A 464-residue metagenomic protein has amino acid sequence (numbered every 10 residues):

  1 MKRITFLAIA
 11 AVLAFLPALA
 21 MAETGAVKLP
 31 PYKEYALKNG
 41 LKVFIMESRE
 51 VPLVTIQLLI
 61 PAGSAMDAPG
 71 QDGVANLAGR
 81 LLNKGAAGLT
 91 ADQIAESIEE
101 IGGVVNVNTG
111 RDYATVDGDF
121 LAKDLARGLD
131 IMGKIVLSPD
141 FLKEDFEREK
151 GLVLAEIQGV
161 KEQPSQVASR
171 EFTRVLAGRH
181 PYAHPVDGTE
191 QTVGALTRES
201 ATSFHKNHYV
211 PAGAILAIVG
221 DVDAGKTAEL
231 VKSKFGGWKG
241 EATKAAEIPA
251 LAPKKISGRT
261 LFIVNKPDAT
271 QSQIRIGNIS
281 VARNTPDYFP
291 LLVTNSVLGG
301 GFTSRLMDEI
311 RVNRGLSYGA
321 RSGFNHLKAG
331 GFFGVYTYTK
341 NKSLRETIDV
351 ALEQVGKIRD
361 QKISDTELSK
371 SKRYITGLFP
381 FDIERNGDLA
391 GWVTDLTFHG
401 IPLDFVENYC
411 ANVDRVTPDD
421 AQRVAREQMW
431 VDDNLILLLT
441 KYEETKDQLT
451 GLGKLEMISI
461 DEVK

Functional and structural regions predicted by a protein language model:
M1-I9: Bacterial N-terminal signal peptides that target proteins for export
A8-A18: Bacterial N-terminal signal peptides
M21-M66, A87-L125, E147, G159-G213 (+6 more regions): Non-catalytic beta-strand/loop surface segments
D72-A86: Active-site SXXK
G356-R359, I363, S369-K372, T376 (+1 more regions): Small-residue-rich helix-loop
R359, I401-Q428, D432-D433, L437-E462: C-terminal soluble interaction/assembly domains
